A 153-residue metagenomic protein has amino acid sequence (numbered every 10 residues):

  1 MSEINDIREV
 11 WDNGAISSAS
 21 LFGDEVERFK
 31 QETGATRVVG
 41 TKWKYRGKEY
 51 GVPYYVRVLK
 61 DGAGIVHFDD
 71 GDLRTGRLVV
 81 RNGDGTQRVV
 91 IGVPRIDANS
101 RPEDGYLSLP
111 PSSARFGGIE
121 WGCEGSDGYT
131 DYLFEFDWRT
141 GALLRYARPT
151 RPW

Functional and structural regions predicted by a protein language model:
M1-W153: Secretory-pathway ectodomains
